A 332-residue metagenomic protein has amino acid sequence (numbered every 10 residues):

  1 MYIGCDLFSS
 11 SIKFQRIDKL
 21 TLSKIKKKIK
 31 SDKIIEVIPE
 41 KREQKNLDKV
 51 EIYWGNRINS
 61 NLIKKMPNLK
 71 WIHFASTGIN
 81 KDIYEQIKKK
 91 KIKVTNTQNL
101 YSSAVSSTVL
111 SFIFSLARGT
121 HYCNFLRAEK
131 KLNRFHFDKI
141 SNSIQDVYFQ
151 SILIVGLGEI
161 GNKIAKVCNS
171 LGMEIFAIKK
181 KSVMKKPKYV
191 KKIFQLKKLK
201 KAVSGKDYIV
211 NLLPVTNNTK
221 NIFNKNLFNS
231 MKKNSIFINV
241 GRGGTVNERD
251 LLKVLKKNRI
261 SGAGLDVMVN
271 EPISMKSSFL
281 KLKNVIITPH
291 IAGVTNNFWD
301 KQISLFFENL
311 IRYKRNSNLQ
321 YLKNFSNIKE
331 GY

Functional and structural regions predicted by a protein language model:
M1-T95, A202, N224: An N-terminal-biased, well-structured beta-alpha scaffold segment characteristic of Rossmann-like dinucleotide-binding
A75-S76, K93-L100, K197, G241: Short beta->alpha connector loops at strand-helix junctions that form conserved, small/polar/Pro-enriched
I92-S151: Phosphate-binding beta-alpha-beta segment of Rossmann-like dinucleotide-binding domains, i.e., the NAD(P)
L157-G158: Glycine-rich Rossmann-fold phosphate-binding loop(s) that bind the pyrophosphate of adenine dinucleotide cofactors
G161-N162: N-terminal Rossmann-fold NAD(P) dinucleotide-binding loop
S170-K188: NAD(P)-binding Rossmann-fold cofactor-contacting core
S182-S278: Rossmann-like adenosine-cofactor binding region
N234-I236, V240-Y332: Rossmann-like dinucleotide-binding domain for NAD(H)/NADP(H)
